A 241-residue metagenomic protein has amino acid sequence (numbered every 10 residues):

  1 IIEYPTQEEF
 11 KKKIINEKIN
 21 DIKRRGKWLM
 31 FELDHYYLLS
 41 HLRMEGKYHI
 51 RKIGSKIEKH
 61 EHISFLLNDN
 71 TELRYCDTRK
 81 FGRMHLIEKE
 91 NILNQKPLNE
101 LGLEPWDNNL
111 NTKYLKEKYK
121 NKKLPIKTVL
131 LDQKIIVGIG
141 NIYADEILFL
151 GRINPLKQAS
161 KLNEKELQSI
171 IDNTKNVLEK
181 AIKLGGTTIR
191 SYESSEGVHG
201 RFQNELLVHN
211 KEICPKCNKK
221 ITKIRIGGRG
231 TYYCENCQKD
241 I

Functional and structural regions predicted by a protein language model:
I1-F10, I15, K23, W28 (+2 more regions): Basic, nucleic-acid-binding surfaces and adjacent catalytic neighborhoods in DNA/RNA-processing proteins
I1-P97, P105-W106, K239-I241: Acidic, proline/glycine-enriched N-terminal capping motif
R79-V137: Long, highly charged, low-complexity intrinsically disordered interaction regions that mediate electrostatic DNA/RNA
